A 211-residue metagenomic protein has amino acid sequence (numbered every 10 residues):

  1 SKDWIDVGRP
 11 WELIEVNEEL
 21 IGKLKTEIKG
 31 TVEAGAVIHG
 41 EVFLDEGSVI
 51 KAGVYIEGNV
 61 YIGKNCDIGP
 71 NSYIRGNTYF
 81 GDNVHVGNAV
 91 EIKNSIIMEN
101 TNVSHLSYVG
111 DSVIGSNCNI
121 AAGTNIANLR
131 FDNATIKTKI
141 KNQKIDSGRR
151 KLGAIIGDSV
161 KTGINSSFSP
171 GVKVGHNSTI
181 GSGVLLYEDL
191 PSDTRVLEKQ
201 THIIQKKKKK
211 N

Functional and structural regions predicted by a protein language model:
S1-G35, V172, N177, G183 (+2 more regions): Terminal amphipathic alpha-helical/low-complexity segments used for targeting or macromolecular assembly
K2, V37, V84, S167: Generic anion/oxyanion-binding catalytic loop in active/binding sites
E18, V37, V49, N100-N102 (+1 more regions): A broad detector of the eukaryotic-type serine/threonine protein kinase catalytic domain
G30-T31, A36, S48, V84 (+3 more regions): Small-residue (G/S/T/A) turn/hinge positions that recur once per unit in extracellular repeat modules
A34-A36, V54, S72, E99 (+2 more regions): Short, well-ordered turn and helix-capping elements at secondary-structure junctions
H39-I96: Acidic, glycine-rich loop-and-beta core segments that form the ion-binding/anion-interacting portion of active sites
G87-N211: Glycine-rich hexapeptide-repeat left-handed beta-helix
